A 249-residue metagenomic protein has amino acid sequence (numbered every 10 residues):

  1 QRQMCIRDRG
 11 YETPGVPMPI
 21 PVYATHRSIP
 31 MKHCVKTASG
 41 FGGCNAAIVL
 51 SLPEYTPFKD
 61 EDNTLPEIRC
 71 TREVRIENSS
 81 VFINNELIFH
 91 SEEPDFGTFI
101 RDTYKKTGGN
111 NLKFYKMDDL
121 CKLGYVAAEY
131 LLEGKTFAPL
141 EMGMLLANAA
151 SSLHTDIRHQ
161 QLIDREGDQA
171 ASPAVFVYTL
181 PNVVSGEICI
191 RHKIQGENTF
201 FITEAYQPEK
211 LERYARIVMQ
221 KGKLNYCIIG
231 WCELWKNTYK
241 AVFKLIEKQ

Functional and structural regions predicted by a protein language model:
Q3, R7-L224, I228-Q249: Conserved "HGTGT" condensation-loop signature of ketosynthase/thiolase-family condensing enzymes that catalyze
